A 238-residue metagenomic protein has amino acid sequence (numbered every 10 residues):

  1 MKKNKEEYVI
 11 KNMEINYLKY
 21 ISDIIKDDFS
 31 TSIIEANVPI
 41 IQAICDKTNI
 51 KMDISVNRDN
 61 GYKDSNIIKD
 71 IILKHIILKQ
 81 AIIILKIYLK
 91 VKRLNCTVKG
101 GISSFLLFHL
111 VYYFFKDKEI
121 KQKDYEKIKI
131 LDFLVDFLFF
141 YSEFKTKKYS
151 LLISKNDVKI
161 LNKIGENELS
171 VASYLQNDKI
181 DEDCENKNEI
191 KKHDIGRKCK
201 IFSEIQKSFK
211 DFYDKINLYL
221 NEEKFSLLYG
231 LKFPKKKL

Functional and structural regions predicted by a protein language model:
K2-K11, D64-I72, V91-T97, I120-K123: Short interface patches used for recognition in eukaryotic signaling and trafficking proteins
N4-Y62, Q80: Conserved catalytic core of two-metal-ion nucleotidyltransferases
N16, Y20, I40, Q80-I84 (+4 more regions): Acidic, Ser/Thr-rich intrinsically disordered and amphipathic helical segments
I24, A81-Y88, L110, F114 (+1 more regions): Alpha-helical recognition domains of nuclear gene-regulatory proteins
K26, S30, D46, I50-M52 (+6 more regions): Short amphipathic alpha-helices and their capping/turn residues within compact interaction modules
S32-I34, D53-I54, S65, T97-V98 (+2 more regions): Intrinsically disordered, low-complexity regions enriched in proline, serine, glycine and charged residues
N66-L106: Basic, alpha-helical interaction scaffolds
H109, Y113-L238: Pol beta-like nucleotidyltransferase catalytic core
